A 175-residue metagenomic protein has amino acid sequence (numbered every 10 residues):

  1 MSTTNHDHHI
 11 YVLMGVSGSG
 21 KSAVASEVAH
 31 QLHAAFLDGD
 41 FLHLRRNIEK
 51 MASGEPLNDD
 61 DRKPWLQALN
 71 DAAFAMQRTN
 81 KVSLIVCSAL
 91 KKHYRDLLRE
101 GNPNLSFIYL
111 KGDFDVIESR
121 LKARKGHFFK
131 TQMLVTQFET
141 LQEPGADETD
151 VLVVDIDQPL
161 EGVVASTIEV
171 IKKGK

Functional and structural regions predicted by a protein language model:
M1-H8: Extreme N-terminal, non-catalytic leader segments that precede Walker-type/kinase nucleotide-binding cores
L13: Hydrophobic anchor at the beta1->P-loop junction of P-loop NTPases
V16: P-loop (Walker A) phosphate-binding loop of NTP-binding proteins
K21: Conserved lysine of the Walker
S26-D71: Conserved substrate/cofactor phosphate-moiety recognition/catalytic segment in nucleotide-dependent phosphotransferases
D60-N102, L110: Glycine-rich phosphate-binding loop used to anchor ATP phosphates in small-molecule kinases, encompassing both
G101-R120, V154: Conserved phosphate-donor/acceptor-positioning beta-strand/loop module used by diverse small-molecule
A123-S166: Small-molecule kinase domains that catalyze NTP-dependent phosphoryl transfer to phosphate-bearing small molecules
